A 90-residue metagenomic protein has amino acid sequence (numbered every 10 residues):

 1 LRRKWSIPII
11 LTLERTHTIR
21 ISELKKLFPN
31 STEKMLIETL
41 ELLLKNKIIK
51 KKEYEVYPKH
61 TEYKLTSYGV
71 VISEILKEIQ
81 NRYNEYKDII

Functional and structural regions predicted by a protein language model:
L1-M35: N-terminal helix-turn-helix DNA-binding core of bacterial DNA-binding proteins
P8, E23, T39, H60 (+1 more regions): Amphipathic alpha-helical recognition patches that constitute DNA-binding helices
L36, L40-L43: Basic amphipathic alpha-helical segments that dock to polyanions
L44-Y54: A short, conserved structural fragment
E55-L76: Basic, amphipathic "hinge/linker" alpha-helix immediately C-terminal to the N-terminal HTH DNA-binding motif
V71-I89: Short, solvent-exposed amphipathic helices
